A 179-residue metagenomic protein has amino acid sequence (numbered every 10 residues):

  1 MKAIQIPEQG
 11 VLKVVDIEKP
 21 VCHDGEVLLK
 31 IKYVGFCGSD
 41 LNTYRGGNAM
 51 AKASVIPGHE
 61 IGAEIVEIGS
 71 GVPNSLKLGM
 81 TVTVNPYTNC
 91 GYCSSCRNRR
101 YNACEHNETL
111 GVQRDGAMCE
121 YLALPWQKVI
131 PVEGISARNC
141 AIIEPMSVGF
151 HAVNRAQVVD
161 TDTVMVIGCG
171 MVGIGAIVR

Functional and structural regions predicted by a protein language model:
K2, E26-L28, T163: Residues that mark the start of a beta-strand
P7, E18-K19, K52-G58, L110-R114 (+1 more regions): Short Gly/Pro-enriched turn/cap motifs at secondary-structure boundaries
P20-V34, G47-S94, E133-I135: Glycine-rich beta-strand-centered segment in the early N-terminal region that forms part of a ligand/cofactor-binding
C37, P73-L76, P86-S136: Cysteine-cluster motifs in flexible loop/terminal segments that predominantly coordinate metals
S39-R45: Cytochrome P450 core scaffold surrounding the K-helix E-X-X-R motif and the conserved "meander" helix-loop region
E60, M80-T81, S95, Y121 (+2 more regions): Residue-level marker of beta-strand positions
I135-R179: Mid-domain Rossmann-like dinucleotide-binding core that forms the NAD(H)/NADP(H) cofactor-binding site
